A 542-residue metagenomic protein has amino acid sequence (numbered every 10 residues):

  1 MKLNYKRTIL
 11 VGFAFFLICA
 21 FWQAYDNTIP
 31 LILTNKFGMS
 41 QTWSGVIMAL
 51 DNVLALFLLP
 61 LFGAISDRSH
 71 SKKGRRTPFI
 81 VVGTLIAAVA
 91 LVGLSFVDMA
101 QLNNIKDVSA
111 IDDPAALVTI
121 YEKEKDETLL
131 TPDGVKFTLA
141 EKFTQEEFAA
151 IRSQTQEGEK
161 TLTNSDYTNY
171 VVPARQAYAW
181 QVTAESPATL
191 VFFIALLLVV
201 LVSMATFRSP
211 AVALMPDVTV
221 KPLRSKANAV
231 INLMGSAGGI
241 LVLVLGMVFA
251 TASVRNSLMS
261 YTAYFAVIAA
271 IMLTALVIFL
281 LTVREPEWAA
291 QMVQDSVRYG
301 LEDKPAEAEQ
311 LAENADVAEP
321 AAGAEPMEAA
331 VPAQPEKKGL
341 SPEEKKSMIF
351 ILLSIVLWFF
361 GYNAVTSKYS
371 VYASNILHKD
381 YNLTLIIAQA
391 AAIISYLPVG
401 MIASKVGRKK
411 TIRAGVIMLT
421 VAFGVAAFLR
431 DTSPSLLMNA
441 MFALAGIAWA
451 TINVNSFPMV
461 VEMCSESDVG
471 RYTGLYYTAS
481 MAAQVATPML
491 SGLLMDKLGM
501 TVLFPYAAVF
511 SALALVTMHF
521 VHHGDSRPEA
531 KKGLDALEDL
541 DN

Functional and structural regions predicted by a protein language model:
M1-N4, A110-K160, T168-L196, V202-F207 (+3 more regions): Intracellular loop-helix junctions on the cytosolic face of multi-pass helical membrane proteins
M1-N52, L130, G134-F137, E147-A150 (+4 more regions): Helix-loop boundary and gating motifs at the non-cytosolic
Q41-T42, K221-I231, C464-Y476: Loop-to-transmembrane helix entry/capping segments in MFS-fold secondary transporters and related SLC/MFSD carriers
F57-K73, S395-R408, M495: Helix-to-loop junctions at the C-terminal end of transmembrane segments in multipass secondary transporters
R68-T84, K405-I417: Cytoplasmic membrane-interface "Motif A"-like loop-to-helix N-cap segments of 12-TM Major Facilitator Superfamily
V81-V108, N164-S186, M418-T432: C-terminal ends and interior cores of transmembrane alpha-helices in multi-pass membrane transporters/permeases
T206-T219, T451-S465: Intracellular juxtamembrane helix-capping segments at the cytosolic ends of symmetry-related transmembrane helices
K410-N453: C-terminal transmembrane helical hairpin of 12-TM major facilitator-type secondary transporters
